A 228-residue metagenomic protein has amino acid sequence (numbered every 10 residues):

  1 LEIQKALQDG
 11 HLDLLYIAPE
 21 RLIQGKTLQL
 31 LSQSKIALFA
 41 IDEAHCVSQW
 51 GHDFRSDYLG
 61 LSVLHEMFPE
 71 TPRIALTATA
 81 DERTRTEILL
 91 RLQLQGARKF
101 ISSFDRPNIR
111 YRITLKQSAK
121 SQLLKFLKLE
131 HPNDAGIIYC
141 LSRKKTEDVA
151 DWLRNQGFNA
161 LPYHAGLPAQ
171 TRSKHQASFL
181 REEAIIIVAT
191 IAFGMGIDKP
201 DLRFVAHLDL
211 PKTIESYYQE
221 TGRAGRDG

Functional and structural regions predicted by a protein language model:
L1-G228: Helicase motor core with emphasis on the C-terminal RecA-like subdomain
